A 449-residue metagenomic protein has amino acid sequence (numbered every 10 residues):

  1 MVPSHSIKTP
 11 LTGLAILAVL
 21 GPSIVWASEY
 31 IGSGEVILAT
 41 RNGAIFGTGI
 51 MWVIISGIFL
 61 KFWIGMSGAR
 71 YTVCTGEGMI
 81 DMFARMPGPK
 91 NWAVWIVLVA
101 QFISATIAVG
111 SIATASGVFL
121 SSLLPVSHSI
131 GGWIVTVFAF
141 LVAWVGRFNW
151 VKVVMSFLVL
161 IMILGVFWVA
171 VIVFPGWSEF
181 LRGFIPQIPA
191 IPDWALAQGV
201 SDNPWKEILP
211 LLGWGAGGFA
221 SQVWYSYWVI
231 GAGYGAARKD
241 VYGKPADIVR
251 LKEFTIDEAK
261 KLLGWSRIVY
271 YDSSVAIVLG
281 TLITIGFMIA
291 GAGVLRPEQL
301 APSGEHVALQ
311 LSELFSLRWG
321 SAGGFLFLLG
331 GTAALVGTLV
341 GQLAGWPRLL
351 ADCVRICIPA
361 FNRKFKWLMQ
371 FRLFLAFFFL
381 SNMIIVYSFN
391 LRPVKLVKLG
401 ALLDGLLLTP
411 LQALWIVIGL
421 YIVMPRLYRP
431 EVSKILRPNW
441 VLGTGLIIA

Functional and structural regions predicted by a protein language model:
V2-H5, L38-R41, M66-K90, V118-L120 (+4 more regions): Flexible loop linkers connecting adjacent transmembrane helices in multi-pass alpha-helical membrane transporters
P10-T12, G47, C74-I103, L123-H128 (+2 more regions): Transmembrane-helix boundary/entry motifs in multi-pass membrane transporters
L14, R41-M66, F83-A84, P89-A93 (+1 more regions): Extracellular loop-to-transmembrane helix junctions
W26, V53-M86, V97-I103, A108 (+1 more regions): Juxtamembrane transmembrane-helix boundary signature
W92-L124, L335-R355: Hydrophobic transmembrane alpha-helices that form the core helical bundles of multi-pass secondary transporters
H128-I134, A322, V354-F389, L442-L446: Loop-to-transmembrane helix boundary motifs in multi-pass membrane proteins
F157, D352, N362-F374, K398-A449: C-terminal membrane-solvent junction of multi-pass transporters and transport-like membrane proteins
L160-V200, I208, G218-Y227, L411-Y428: Hydrophobic alpha-helical segments and their helix-loop junctions in multi-pass secondary transporters
